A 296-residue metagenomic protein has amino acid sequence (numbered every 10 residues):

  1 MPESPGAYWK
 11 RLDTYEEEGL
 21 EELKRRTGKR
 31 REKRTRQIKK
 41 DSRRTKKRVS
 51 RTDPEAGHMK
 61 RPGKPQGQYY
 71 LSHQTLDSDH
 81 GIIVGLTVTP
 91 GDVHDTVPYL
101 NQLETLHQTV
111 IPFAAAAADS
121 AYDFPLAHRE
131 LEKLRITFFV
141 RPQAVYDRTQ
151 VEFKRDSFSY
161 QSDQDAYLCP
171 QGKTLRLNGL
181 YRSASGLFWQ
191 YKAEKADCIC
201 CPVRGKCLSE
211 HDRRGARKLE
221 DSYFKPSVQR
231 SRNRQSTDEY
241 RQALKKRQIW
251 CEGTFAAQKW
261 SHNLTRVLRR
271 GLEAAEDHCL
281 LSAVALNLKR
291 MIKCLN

Functional and structural regions predicted by a protein language model:
M1-N296: Anion-binding and metal-coordination hotspots
